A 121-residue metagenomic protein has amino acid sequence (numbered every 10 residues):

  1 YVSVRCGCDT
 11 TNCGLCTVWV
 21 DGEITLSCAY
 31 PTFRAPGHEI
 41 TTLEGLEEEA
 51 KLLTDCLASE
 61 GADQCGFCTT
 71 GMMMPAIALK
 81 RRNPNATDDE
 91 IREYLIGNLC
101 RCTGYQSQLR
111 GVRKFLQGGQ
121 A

Functional and structural regions predicted by a protein language model:
Y1-A121: Signature of N-terminal electron-transfer/Fe-S-associated modules in redox systems
